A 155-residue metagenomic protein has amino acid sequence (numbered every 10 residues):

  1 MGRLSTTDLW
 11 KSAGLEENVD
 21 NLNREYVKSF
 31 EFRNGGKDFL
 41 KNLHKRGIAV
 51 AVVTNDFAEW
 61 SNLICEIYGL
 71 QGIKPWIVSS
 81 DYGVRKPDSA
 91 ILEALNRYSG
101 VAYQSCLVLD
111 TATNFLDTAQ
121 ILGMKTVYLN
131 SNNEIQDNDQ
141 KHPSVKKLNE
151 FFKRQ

Functional and structural regions predicted by a protein language model:
M1-N23: A metal-dependent, Asp-based hydrolase signature
R3-L4, I48, G100: Residue-level recognition of short, well-ordered coil/turn positions that link secondary-structure elements
T7, D20-A51, S89: Short, acidic loop-to-helix structural element flanking the phosphoryl-transfer center in phosphate-processing enzymes
I48, T54-E59: Alpha-helical transmembrane segments and their immediate juxtamembrane flanks in integral membrane proteins
F57-A58, N62-Q155: Asp-based, Mg2+/Mn2+-dependent phosphohydrolase catalytic module
